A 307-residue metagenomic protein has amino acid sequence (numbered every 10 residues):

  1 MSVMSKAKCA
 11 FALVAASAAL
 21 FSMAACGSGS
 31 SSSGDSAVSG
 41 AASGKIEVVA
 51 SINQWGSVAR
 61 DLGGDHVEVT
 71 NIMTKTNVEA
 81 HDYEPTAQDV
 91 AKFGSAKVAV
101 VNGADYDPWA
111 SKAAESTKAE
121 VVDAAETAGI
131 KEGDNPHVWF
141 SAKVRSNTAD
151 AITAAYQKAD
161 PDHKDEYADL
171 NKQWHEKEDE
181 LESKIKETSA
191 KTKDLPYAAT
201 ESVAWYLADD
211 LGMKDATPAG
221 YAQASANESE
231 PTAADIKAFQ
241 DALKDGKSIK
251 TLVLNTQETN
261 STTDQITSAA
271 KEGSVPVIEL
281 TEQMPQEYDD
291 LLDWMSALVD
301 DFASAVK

Functional and structural regions predicted by a protein language model:
S2-A16, L20-K307: Extracytoplasmic metal-acquisition and chelation regions
